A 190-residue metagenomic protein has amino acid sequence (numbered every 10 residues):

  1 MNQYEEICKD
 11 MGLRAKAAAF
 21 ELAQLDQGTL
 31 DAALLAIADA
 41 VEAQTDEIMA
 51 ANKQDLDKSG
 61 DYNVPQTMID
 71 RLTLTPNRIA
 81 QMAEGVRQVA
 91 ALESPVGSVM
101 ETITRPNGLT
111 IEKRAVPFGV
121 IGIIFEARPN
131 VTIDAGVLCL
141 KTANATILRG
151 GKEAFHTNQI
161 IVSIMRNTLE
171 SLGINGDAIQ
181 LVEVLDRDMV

Functional and structural regions predicted by a protein language model:
M1-I111: N-terminal Rossmann-like NAD(P)+-binding subdomain of aldehyde/semialdehyde dehydrogenases
A91, M100-V190: Rossmann-like NAD(P) dinucleotide-binding subdomain of oxidoreductase/dehydrogenase enzymes
